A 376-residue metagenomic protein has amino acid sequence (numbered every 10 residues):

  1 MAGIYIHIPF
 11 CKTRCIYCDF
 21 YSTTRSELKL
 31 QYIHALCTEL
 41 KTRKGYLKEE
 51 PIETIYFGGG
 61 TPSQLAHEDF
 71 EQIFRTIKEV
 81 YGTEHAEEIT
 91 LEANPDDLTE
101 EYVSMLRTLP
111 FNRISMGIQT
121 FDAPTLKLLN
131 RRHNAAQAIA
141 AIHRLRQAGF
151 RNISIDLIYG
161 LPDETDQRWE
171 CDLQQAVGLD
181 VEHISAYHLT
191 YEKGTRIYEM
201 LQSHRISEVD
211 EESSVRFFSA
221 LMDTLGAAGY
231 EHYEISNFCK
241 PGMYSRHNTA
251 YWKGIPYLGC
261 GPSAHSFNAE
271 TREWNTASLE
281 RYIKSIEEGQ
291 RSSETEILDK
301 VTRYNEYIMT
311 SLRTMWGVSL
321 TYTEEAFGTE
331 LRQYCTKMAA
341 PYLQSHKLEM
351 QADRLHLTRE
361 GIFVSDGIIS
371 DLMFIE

Functional and structural regions predicted by a protein language model:
M1, S22-G45, E50-T329: C-terminal scaffold of the Radical SAM
M1-I8: Immediate flanking context of iron-sulfur cluster ligation sites
P9-F20: Local cysteine-cluster metal-coordination motifs and their immediate loop/turn environment, predominantly Fe-S cluster
T329-P341: Short amphipathic alpha-helical interaction segments
L343-D353: A short, conserved structural fragment
R354-T358: Minor-groove-contacting beta-hairpin "wing" of winged helix-turn-helix DNA-binding domains
E360-E376: Short, amphipathic alpha-helical interaction segments positioned at domain boundaries
